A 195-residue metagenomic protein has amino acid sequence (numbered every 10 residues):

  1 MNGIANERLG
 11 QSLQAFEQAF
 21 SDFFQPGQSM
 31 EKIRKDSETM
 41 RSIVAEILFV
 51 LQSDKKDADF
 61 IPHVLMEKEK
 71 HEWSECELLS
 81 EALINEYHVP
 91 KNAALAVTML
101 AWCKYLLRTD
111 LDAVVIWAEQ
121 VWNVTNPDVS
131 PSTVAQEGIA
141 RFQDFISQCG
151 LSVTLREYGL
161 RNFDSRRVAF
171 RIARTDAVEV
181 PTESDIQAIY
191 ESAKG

Functional and structural regions predicted by a protein language model:
G10, A15-Q18, D22-A135, A140-R141: Active-site segments that bind and position negatively charged phosphate/pyrophosphate groups
V121, T125-G195: C-terminal charged capping/lid subdomain of soluble metabolic enzymes
